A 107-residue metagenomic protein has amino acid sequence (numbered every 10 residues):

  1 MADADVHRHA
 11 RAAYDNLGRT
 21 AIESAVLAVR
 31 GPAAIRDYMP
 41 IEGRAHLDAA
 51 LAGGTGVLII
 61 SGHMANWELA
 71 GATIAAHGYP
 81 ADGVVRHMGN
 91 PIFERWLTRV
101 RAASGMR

Functional and structural regions predicted by a protein language model:
M1-L58, A65-N66: Membrane-proximal helical "anchor" segments flanking the first transmembrane region of inner-membrane enzymes
A12, G53-R107: Catalytic core of membrane glycerolipid acyltransferases/transacylases, capturing the structured, soluble-facing
